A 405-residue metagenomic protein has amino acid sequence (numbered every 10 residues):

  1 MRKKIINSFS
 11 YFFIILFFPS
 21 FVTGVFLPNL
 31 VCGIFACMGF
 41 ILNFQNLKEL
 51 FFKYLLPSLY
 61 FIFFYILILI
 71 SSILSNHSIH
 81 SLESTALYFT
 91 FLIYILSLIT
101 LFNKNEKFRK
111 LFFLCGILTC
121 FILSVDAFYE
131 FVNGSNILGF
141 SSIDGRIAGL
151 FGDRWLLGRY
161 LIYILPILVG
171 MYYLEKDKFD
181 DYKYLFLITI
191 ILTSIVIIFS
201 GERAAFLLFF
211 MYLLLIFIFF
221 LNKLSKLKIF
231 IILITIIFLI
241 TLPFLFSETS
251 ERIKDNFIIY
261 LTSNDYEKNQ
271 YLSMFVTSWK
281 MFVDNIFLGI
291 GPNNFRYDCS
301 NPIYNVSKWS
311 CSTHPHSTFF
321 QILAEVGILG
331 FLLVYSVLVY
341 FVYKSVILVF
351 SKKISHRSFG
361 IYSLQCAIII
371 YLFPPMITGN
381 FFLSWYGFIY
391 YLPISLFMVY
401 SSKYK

Functional and structural regions predicted by a protein language model:
M1-E83, T100-K110, L114, M171-Y184 (+4 more regions): Transmembrane signal-anchor hairpin modules in multi-pass inner-membrane enzymes, especially those that act on
Y11, I34-F40, L213-L214, L364-K405: Transmembrane alpha-helices of multi-pass inner-membrane enzymes
I14-F18, A36, I93, K110-S142 (+5 more regions): Alpha-helical transmembrane segments of multi-pass inner-membrane proteins
T23-Q45, T85-L96, L157-L165, F206-L214 (+3 more regions): Membrane-embedded alpha-helical segments of multi-pass membrane proteins, especially the transmembrane helices
F40, L118, L214-I218, L227-K228 (+1 more regions): Hydrophobic transmembrane alpha-helices and their immediate junctions
I79-E83, F151-W155, S200-L208, S312-S317 (+1 more regions): Membrane-interface catalytic loops of GT-C/OST-like multi-pass glycosylation enzymes that act
F220-N264, V276-D284, P292: A membrane-periplasm/extracellular boundary helix in multi-pass inner-membrane enzymes that assemble envelope glycans
T262-V276, K280, D284, L288-V326: Long extracytoplasmic/lumenal interhelical loops at the membrane interface of multi-pass membrane proteins
